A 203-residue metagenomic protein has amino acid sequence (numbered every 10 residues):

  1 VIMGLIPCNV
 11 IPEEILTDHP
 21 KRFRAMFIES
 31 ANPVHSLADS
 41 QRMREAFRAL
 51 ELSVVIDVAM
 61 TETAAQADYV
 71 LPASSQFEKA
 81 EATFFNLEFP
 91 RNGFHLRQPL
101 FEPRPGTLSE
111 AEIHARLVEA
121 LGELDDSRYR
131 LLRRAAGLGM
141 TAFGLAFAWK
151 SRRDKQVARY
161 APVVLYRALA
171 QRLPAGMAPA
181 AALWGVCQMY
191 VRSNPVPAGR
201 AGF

Functional and structural regions predicted by a protein language model:
V1-V157, P162, Y166-L169: Non-catalytic alpha/beta scaffold blocks inside enzyme catalytic domains
E14-D18, A182-L183, Q188-F203: Glycine-rich, aromatic-lined ligand/substrate-binding cores of catalytic and carbohydrate-binding domains
R153-K155, M177, A181, A201: Intrinsic-disorder/low-complexity loop/linker signature
A158, A170, P179-Q188: Hard-cation-handling environments
